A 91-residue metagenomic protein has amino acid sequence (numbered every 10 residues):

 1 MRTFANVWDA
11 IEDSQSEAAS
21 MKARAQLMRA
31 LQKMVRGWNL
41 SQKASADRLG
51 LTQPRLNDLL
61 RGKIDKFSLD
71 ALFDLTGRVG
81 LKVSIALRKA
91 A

Functional and structural regions predicted by a protein language model:
M1, R88-A91: Polybasic, lysine-enriched low-complexity intrinsically disordered terminal tails
M1-R29: N-terminal flexible/basic segments that precede or flank functional cores
M28-R36: N-terminal acidic-hydrophobic amphipathic loop/helix motif that frequently occurs adjacent to catalytic
V35, A46, T76: The alpha-helix within a helix-turn-helix
N39-N57: Short alpha-helical DNA-recognition segment
L60: DNA major-groove recognition helix of helix-turn-helix
L69-I85: DNA major-groove recognition helix of helix-turn-helix/homeodomain DNA-binding modules
